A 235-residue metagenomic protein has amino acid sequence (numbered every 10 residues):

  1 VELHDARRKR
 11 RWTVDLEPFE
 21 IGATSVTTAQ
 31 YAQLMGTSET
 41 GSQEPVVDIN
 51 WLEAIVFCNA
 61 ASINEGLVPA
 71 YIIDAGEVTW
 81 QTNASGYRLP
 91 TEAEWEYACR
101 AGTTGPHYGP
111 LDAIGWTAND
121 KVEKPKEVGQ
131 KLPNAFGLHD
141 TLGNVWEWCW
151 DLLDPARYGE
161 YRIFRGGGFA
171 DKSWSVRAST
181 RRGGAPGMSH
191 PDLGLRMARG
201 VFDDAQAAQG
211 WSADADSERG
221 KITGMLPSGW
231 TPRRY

Functional and structural regions predicted by a protein language model:
V1-S62, G143, V201: A short glycine-rich, aromatic-capped structural motif
E2-R7, T28-Q30, E96-Y97, K172-S175 (+1 more regions): Short, solvent-exposed loop/turn elements at domain surfaces
D5-K9, N83, P155-Y158, D204-A207: Short, solvent-exposed loop/turn segments that connect beta-strands within catalytic domains and beta-strand-rich
E20-G22, C149, R196-A198: Residues within well-ordered beta-strands of beta-sheet-rich folds
T40, W51-R182, P186, P191: Functional-site microenvironments in short loops/helix caps that host divalent-cation chemistry
A70-A75, A207-S217: Short, flexible loop/turn segments with low-complexity composition
P191-A207, G224: Short, structured beta-strand segments at or near domain termini in extracellular proteins/domains
W211-Y235: Short, cationic low-complexity segments
